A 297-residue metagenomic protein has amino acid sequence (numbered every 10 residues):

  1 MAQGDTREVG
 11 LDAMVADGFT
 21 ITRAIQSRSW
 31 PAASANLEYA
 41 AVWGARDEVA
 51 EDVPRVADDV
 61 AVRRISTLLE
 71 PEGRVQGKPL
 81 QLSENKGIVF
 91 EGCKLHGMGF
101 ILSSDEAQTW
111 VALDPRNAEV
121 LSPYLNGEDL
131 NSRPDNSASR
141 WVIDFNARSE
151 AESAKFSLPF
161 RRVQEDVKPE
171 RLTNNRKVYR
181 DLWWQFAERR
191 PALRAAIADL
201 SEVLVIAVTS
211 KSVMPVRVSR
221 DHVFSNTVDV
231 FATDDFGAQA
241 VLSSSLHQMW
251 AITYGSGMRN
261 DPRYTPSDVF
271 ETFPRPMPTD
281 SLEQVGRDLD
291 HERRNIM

Functional and structural regions predicted by a protein language model:
M1-L37, L68-M297: S-adenosyl-L-methionine
N36-D52: Conserved beta strand-loop-helix elements of the APE1-like EEP
E51-V56, Q284: Short, charged, solvent-exposed linker or helix-capping segments at domain edges/interfaces that act as flexible hinges
D58-D59, R63-S66: Conserved P-loop NTPase catalytic core
